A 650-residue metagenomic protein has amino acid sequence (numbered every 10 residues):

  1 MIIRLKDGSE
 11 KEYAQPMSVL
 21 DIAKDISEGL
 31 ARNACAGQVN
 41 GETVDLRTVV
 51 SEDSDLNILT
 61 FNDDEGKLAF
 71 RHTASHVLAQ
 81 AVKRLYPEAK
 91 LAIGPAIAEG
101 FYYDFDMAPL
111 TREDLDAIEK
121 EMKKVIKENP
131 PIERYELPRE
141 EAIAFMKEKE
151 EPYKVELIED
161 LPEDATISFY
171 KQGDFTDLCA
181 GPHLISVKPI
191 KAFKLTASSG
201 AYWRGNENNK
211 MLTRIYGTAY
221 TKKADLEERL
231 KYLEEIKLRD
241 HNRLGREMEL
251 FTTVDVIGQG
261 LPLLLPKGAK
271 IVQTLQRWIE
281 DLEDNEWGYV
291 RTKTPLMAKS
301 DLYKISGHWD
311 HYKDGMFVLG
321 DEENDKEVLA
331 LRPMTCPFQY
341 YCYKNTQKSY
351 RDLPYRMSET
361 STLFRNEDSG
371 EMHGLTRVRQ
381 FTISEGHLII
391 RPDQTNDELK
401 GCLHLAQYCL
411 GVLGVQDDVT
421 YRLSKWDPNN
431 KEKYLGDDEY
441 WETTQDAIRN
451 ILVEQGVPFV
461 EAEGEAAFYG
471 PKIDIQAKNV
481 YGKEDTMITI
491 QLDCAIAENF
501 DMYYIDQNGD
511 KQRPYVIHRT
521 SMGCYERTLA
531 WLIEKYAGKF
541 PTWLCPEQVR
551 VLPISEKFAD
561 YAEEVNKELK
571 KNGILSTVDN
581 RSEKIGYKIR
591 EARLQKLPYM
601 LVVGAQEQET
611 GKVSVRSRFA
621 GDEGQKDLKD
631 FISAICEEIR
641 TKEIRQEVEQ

Functional and structural regions predicted by a protein language model:
M1-T73, V77-K90, I97-Q650: NTP/phosphate- and nucleic-acid-binding module
